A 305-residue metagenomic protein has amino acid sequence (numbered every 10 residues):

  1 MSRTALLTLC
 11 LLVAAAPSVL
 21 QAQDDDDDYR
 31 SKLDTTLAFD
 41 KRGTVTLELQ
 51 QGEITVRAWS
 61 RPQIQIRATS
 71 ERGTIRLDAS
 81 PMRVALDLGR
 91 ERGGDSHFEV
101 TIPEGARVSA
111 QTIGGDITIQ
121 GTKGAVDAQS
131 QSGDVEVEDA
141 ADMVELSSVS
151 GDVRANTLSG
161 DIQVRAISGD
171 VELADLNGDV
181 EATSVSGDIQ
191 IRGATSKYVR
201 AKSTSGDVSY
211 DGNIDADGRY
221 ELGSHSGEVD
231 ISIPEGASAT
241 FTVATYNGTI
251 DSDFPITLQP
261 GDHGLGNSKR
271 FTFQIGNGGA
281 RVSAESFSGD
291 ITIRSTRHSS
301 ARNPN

Functional and structural regions predicted by a protein language model:
M1-N305: Intrinsically disordered, low-complexity terminal regions
